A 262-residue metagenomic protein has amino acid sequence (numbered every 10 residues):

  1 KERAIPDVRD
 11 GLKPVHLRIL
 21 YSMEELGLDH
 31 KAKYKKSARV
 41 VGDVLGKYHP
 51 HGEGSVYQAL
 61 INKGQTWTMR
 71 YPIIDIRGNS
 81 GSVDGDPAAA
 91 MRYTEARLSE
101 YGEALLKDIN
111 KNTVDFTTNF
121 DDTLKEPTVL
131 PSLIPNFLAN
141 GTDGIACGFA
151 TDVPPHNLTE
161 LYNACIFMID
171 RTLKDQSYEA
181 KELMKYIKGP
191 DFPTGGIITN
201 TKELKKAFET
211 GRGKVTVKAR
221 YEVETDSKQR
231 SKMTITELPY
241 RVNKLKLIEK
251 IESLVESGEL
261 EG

Functional and structural regions predicted by a protein language model:
K1-G211: Catalytic phosphate-handling regions of large nucleic-acid enzymes and associated NTPases
V215-G262: Gly/Lys-enriched N-terminal cap/neck module of very large, oligomeric protein machines
